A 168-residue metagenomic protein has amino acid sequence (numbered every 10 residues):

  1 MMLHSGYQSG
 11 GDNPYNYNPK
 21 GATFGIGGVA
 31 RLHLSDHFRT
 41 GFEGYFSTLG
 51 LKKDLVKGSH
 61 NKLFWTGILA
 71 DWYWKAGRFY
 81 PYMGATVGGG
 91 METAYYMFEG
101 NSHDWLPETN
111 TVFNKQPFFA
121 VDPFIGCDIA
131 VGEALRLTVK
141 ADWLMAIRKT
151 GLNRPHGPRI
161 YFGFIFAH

Functional and structural regions predicted by a protein language model:
M1-G6, E43-Y45, G84-G88, K140-D142: Transmembrane beta-strands of outer-membrane beta-barrel proteins
M1-L34, R39-E43, R159, G163-H168: Short glycine/proline- and aromatic-enriched beta-strand/turn motifs that initiate or cap beta-hairpins
S9-N13, K52-K53, W105-T111, M145: Extracytoplasmic loops and strand-loop junctions of Gram-negative outer membrane beta-barrel proteins
N16-A22, K57-L63, N110-P117, G151-G157: Replace "Gram-negative outer membrane beta-barrel proteins" with "bacterial and organellar outer membrane beta-barrel
V29-W105, F119-V121, I129-L135, I165-H168: Gram-negative (and chloroplast) outer-membrane scaffold detector with strong preference for beta-barrel transmembrane
G126: Short, surface-exposed tryptophan/glycine-enriched loops that mediate extracellular molecular recognition
K140-A167: C-terminal/domain-terminus segments
